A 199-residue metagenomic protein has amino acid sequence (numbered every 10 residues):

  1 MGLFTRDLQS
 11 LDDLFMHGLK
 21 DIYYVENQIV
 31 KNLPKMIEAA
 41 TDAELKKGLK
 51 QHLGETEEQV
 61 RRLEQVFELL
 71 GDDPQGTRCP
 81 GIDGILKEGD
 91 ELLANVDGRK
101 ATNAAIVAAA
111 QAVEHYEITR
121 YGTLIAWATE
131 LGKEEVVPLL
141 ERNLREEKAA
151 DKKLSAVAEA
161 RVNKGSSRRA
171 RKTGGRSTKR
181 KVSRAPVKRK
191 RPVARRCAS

Functional and structural regions predicted by a protein language model:
M1-S199: Amphipathic alpha-helical hairpins
